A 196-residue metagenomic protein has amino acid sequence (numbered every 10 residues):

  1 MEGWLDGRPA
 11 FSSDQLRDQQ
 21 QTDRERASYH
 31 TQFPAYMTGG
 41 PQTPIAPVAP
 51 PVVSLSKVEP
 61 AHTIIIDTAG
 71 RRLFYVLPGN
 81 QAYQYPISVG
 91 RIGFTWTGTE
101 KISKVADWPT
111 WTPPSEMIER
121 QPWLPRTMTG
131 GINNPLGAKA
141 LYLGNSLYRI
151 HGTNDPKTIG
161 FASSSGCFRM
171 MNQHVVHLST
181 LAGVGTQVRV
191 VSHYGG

Functional and structural regions predicted by a protein language model:
M1-G196: N-terminal pre-domains immediately preceding structured catalytic cores
